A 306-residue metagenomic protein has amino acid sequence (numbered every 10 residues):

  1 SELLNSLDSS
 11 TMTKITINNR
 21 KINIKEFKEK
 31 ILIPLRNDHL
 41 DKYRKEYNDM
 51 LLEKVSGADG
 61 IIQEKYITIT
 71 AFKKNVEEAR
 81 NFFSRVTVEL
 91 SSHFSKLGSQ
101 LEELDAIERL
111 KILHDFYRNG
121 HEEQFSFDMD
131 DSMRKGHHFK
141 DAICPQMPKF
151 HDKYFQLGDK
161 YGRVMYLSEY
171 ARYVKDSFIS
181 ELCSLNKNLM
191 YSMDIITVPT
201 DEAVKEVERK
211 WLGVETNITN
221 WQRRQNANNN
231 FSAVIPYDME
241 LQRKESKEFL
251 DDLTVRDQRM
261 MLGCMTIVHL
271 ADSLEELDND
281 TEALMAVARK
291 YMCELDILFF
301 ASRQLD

Functional and structural regions predicted by a protein language model:
S1-D306: Extended, folded cores of ATP/NTP-driven motor/assembly subunits in large transport and secretion machines
